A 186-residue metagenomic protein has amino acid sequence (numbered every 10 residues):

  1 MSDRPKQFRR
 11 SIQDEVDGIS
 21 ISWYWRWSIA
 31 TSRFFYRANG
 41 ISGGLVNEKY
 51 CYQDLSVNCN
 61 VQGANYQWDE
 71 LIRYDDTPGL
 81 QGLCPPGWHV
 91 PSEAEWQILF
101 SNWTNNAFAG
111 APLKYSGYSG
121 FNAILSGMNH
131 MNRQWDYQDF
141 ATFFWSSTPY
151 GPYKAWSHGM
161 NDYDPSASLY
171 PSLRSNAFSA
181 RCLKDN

Functional and structural regions predicted by a protein language model:
M1-N186: Conserved positions within compact, well-structured domain cores
